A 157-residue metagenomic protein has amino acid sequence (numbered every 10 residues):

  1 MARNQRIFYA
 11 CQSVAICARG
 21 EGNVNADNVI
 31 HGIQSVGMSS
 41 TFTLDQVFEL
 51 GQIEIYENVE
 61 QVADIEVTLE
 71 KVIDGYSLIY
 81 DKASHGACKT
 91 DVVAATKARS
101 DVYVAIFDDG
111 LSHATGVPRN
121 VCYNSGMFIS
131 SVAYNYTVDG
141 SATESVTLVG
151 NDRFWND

Functional and structural regions predicted by a protein language model:
M1-D157: Signature of extracytoplasmic/envelope-associated structural regions
